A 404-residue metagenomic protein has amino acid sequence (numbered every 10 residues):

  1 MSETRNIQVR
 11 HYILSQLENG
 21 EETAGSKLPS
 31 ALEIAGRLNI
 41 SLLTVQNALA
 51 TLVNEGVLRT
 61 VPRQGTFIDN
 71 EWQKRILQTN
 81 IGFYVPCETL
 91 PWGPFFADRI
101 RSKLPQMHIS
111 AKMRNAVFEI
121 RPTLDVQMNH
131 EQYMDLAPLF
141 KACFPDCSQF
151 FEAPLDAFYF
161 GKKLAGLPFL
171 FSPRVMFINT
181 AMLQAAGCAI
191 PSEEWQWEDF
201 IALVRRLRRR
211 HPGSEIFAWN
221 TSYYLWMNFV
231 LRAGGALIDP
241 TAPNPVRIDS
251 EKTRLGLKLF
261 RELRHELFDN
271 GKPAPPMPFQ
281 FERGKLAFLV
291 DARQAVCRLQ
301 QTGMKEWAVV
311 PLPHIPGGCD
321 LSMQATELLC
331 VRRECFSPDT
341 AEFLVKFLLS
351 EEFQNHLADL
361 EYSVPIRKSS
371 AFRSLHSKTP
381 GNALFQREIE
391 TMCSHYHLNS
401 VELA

Functional and structural regions predicted by a protein language model:
M1-R37: Extreme N-terminal segment that seeds HTH/winged-HTH DNA-binding domains in transcriptional regulators
E22-T60, I68: N-terminal helix-turn-helix
A50-A97: HTH-adjacent hinge/linker in prokaryotic transcriptional regulators
D125-V175: Hinge/lid segment of periplasmic solute-binding proteins
I201-P245: Extracytoplasmic/periplasmic solute-binding protein
A242-K272: Glycine-centered hinge/linker elements that transmit conformational signals in sensory and ligand-binding systems
L263-F336: Extracytoplasmic/periplasmic substrate-binding proteins
S370-A404: C-terminal capping/gating helix-and-loop segments adjacent to ligand/active sites or protein-protein/ligand interfaces
